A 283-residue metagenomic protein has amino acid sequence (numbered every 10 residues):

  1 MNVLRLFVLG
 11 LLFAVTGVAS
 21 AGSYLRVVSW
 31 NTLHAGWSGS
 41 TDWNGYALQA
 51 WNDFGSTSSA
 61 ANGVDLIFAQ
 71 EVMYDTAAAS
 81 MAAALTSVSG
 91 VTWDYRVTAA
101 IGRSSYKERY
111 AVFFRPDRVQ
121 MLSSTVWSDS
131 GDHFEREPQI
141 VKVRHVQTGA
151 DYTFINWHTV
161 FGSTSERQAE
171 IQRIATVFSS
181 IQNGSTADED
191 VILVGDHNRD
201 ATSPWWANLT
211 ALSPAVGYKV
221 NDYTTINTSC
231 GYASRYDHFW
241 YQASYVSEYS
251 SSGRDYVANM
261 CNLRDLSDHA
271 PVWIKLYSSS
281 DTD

Functional and structural regions predicted by a protein language model:
N2, G17-V88, G102-E108, I171-Q172 (+2 more regions): N-terminal, active-site-proximal structural segment of metallo-dependent hydrolase catalytic domains
F7-T16: Bacterial N-terminal signal peptides
A21-V27, P116-M121, H133-T159, L276-D283: Beta-strand-turn-beta hairpins that frame and shape the catalytic cleft of phosphate-ester-processing enzymes
G22-V27, A61-L66, S89-D94, R118 (+3 more regions): Loop/turn elements at helix/coil->beta-strand transitions in domains of secreted/extracellular proteins
N31-L33, M73, H158-V160, H197-D200: Catalytic metal-binding/acid-base residues of hydrolase active sites
V72-G149: Structured beta-strand-rich core segments of catalytic domains in phosphoester-bond hydrolases
D75, S179-I192, R199-D283: Metal-dependent phosphoester-hydrolase catalytic domains
S165-T186: A long, amphipathic alpha-helix that forms part of the scaffold/cap immediately adjacent to metal-dependent active
